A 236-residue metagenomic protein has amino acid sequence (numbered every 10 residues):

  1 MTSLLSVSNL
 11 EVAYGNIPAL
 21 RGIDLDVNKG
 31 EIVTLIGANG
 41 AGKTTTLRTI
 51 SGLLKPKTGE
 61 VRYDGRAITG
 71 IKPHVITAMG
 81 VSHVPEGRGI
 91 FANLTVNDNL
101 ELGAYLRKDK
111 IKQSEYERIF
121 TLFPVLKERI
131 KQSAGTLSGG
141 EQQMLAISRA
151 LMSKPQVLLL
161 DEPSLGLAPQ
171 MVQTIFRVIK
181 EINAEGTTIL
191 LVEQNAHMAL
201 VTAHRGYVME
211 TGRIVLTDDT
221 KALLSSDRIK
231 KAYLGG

Functional and structural regions predicted by a protein language model:
T2-G236: Glycine-rich phosphate-binding loops of nucleotide-dependent enzymes
